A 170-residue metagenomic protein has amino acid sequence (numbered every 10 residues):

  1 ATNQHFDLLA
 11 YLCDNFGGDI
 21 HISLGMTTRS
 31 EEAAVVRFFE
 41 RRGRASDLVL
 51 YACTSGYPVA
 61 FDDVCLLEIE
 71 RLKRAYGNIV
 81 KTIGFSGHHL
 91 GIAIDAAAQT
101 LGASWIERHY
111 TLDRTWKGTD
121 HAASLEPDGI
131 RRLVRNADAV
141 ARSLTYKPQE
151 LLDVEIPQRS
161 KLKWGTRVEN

Functional and structural regions predicted by a protein language model:
A1-N170: Catalytic cores and adjacent flexible loops of soluble metabolic enzymes that perform enolate/carbanion chemistry on
